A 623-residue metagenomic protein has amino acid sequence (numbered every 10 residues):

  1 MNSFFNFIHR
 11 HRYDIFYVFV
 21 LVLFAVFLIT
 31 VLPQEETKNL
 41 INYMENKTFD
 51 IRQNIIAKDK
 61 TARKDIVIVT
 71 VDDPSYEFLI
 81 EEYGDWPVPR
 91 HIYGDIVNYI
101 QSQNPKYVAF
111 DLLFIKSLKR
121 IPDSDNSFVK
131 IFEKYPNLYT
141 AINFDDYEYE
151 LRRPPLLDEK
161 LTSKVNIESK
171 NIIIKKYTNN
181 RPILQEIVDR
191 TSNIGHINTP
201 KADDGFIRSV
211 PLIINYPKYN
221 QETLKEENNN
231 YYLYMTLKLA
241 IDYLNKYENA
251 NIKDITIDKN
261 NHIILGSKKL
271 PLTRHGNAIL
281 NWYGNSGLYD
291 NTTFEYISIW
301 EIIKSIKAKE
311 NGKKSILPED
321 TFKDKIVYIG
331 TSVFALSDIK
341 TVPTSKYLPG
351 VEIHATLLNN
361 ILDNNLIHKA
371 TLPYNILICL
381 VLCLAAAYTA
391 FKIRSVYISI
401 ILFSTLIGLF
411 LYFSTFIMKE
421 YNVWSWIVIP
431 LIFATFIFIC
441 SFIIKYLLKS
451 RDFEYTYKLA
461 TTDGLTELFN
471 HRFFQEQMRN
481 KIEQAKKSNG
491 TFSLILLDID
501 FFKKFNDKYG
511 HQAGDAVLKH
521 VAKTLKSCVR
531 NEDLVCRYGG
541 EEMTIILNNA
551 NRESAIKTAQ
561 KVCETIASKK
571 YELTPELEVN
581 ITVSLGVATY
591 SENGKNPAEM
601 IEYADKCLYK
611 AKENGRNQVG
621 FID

Functional and structural regions predicted by a protein language model:
N2-K268, F322-L366, L372-I376, L380-L382: Non-transmembrane functional regions of envelope-associated proteins
F410-S414, Y421-G464, F473-E483, D533-L534 (+1 more regions): Signal-transducing coiled-coil linker helices
T456-E476, L497-H511, K519: Conserved nucleotide-binding and Mg2+-coordinating catalytic segments in signaling enzymes
Q477-Y509, L525, C536: Active-site-proximal structural segments of metal-dependent nucleotidyl cyclase/transferase enzymes
A513-L534, E542, K561: Active-site-proximal alpha-helical element of nucleotidyl cyclase-like catalytic domains and analogous helices
L534-R537, E578-V579: A short pre-motif secondary-structure segment
I556-A559, Y590-D623: Catalytic-core segments of nucleotide cyclases and related cyclic-nucleotide turnover enzymes
I566-V583: Catalytic core regions of nucleotide second-messenger enzymes
